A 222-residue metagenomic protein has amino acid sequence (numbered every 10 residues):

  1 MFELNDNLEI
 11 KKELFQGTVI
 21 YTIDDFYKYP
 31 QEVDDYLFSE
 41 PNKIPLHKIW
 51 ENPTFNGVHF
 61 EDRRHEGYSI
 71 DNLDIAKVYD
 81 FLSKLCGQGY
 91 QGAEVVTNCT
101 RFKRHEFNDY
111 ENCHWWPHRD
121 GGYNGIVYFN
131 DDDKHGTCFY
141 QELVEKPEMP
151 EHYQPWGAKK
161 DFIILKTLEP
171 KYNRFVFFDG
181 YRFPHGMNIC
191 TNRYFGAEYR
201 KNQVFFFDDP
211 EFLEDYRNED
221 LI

Functional and structural regions predicted by a protein language model:
F2-W115: Non-heme Fe(II)/2-oxoglutarate
H105-I222: Catalytic core of non-heme Fe(II) oxygenases with the double-stranded beta-helix
